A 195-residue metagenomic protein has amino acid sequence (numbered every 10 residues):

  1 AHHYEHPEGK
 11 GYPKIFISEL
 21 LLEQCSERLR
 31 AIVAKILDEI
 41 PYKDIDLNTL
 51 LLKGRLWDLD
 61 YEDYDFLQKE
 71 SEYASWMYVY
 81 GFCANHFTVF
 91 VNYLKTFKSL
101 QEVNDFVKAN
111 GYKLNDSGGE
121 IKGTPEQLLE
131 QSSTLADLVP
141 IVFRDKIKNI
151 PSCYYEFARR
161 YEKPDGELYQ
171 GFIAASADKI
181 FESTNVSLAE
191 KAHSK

Functional and structural regions predicted by a protein language model:
A1-K195: Extended, well-ordered protein cores
